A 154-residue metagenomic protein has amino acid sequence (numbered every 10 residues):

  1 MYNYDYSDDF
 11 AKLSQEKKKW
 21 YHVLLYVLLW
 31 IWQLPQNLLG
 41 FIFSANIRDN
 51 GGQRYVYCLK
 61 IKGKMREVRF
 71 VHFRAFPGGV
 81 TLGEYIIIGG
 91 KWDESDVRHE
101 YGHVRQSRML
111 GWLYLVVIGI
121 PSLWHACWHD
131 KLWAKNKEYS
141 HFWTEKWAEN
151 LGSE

Functional and structural regions predicted by a protein language model:
M1-Y6, E84, I88: Compositionally biased, low-hydrophobicity segments enriched in charged and small polar residues
Y2, D8-V56, I61-A75, L115-E154: Metalloprotease/metallohydrolase-associated module, dominated by Zn2+-dependent proteases
W32, H99-G102: Residue-level micro-sites within transmembrane alpha helices that shape and flank functional polar/acidic positions
R74-R98, R108: Short pre-active-site segment immediately N-terminal to the catalytic Zn-binding motif
Y101-G119: Catalytic Zn2+-binding segment of zinc metalloproteases
